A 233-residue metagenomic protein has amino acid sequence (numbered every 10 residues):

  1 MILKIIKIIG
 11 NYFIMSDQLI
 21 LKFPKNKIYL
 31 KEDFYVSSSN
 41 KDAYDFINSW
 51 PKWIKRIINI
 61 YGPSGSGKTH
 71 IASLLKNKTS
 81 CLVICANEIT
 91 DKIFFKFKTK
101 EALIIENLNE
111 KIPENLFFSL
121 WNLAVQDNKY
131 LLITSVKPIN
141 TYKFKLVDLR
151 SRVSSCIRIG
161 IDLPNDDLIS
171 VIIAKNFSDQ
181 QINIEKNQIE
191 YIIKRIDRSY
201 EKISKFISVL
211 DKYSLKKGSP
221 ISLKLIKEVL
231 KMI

Functional and structural regions predicted by a protein language model:
I2-S49, L215-I233: A short, basic N-terminal segment
K55-I71: Walker A/P-loop nucleotide-binding motif
F97-L116, Y130-S135: Conserved P-loop NTPase "ATPase switch" module shared by AAA+ and STAND
I139-S154: Short regulatory helix/loop adjacent to the ATP-binding pocket of P-loop NTPases
C156, V171-I182: Conserved AAA+ ATPase "sensor/coupling" helix adjacent to the nucleotide-binding pocket
C156-L168: Conserved AAA+ ATPase "SRH/arginine-finger" region at the nucleotide-binding site
N183-I196: Short conserved motifs of the RecA-like P-loop NTPase core
I196-S208: The conserved phosphate-sensing helix
